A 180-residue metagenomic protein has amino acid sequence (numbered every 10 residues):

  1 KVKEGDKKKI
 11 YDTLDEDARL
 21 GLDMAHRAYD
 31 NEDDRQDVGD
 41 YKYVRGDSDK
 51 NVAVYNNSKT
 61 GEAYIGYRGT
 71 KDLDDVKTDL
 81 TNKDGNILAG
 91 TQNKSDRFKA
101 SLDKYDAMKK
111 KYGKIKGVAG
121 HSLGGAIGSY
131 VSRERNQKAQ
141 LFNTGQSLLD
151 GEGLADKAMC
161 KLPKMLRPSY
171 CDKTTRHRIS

Functional and structural regions predicted by a protein language model:
K1, D6, R178-S180: Short, intrinsically disordered, charge-balanced linker/junction segments flanking boundaries in proteins
K3-V118, G145-K157: A conserved cap/lid and substrate-binding interface adjacent to the catalytic center of lipid-processing enzymes
K99-S180: Serine-dependent carboxylesterase/thioesterase catalytic core of lipase-like alpha/beta-hydrolase/SGNH enzymes
